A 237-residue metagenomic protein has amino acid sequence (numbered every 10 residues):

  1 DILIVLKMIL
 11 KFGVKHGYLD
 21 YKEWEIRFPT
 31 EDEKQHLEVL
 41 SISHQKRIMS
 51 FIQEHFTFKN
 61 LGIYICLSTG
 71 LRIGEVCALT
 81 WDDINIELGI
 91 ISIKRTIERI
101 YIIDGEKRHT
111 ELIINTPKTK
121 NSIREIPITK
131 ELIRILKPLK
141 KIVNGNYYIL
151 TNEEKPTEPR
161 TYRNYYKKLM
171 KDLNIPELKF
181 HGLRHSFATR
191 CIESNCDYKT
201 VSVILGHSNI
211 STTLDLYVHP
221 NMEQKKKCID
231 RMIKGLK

Functional and structural regions predicted by a protein language model:
D1-F12, Y18, K34, P156-T161 (+1 more regions): N-terminal core-binding DNA-recognition domain of tyrosine site-specific recombinases/integrases
L6-I9, R27, I48, V76 (+3 more regions): Conserved hydrophobic/aromatic pocket- or pore-lining residues that grip, position, or stack substrates in active sites
G13-E23, R95-D104, P138-N146: Proline-centered turn/helix-capping motifs that create local helix->coil transitions or kinks
K15-I73, C77-L79, I86-E87, E98 (+1 more regions): Basic, Lys/Arg- and aromatic-enriched nucleic-acid-binding interface segment
F28-P29, A78-P138: Conserved tyrosine-mediated DNA breakage-rejoining catalytic core shared by Y-recombinases
V39, I97, I133, L205-R231: Catalytic-site neighborhood detector that most strongly recognizes the C-terminal catalytic loop/helix of tyrosine
R47-F51, I102-K107, D215, H219-K237: DNA/chromatin major-groove-contacting recognition/catalytic segments
S50-K59, T69, I126, K141-Y148 (+4 more regions): Short, basic (Lys/Arg/His-rich) helix/loop patches that form interaction surfaces in the mid-to-C-terminal regions
